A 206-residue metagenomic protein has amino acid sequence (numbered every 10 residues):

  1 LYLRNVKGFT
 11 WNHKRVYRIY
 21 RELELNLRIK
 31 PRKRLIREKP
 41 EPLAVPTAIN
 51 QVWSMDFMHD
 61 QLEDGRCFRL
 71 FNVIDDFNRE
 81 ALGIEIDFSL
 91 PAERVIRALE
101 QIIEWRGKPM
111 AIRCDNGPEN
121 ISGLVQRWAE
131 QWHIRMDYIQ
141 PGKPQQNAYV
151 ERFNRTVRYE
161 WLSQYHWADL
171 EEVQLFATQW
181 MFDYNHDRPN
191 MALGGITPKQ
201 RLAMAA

Functional and structural regions predicted by a protein language model:
L1-A206: Charged DNA-binding/catalytic regions of mobile-element recombinases
